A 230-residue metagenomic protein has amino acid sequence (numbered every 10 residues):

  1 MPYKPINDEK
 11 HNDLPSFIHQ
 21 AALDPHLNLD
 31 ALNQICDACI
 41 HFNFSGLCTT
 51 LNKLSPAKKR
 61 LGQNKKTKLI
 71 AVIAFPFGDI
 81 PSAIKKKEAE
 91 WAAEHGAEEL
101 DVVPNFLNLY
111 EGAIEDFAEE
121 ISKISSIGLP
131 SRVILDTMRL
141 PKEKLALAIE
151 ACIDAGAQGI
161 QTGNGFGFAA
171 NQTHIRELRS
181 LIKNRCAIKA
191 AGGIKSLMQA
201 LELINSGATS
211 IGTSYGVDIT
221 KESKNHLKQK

Functional and structural regions predicted by a protein language model:
M1-H95, K142, L147, A151-D154: Conserved N-terminal beta1-alpha1 strand-loop-helix module at the mouth
P15-F17, S45-G46, K66-I70, E98-D101 (+4 more regions): Structural preference for beta-strand elements that scaffold enzyme active sites
H19, A57, A92, V133 (+3 more regions): Conserved, mostly hydrophobic/aromatic
A21, A71-F75, D79, E94-L109 (+3 more regions): Glycine-rich phosphate-binding active-site loops on the catalytic face of alpha/beta enzymes
C36, I40-P56, F75, L100-A118 (+1 more regions): Glycine-rich, proline-tolerant flexible connector loops at the mouths of alpha/beta enzymes
L51, S55-F75, I114-R139, A169-S196 (+1 more regions): Alpha-helix-loop-beta-strand connector modules within alpha/beta enzyme cores
G78, I84-A93, E99-G159: Conserved anion-binding
D79-W91, L140-C152, I175-A190, I194-I211: Catalytic cores of alpha/beta
